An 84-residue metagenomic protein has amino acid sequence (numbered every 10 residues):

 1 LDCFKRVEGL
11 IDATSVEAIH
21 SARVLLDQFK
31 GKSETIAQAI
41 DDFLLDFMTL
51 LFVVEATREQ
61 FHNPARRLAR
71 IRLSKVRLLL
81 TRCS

Functional and structural regions predicted by a protein language model:
L1, D12, V16, A37-D41 (+2 more regions): Alpha-solenoid helical-repeat scaffolds
L1-D27, L80-R82: Short terminal alpha-helical segments
L1-F4, A18-A22, I36, R66-A69 (+1 more regions): Short amphipathic alpha-helical segments that mediate assembly, nucleic-acid/protein binding, or membrane association
G9, A13, G31, V53-Q60: General structural signal for alpha-helix termini and helix-helix connectors
L26-A37: Short, charge-rich amphipathic alpha-helical segments embedded in non-transmembrane helical bundles/solenoids
T35-E59: Long, amphipathic, charge-rich alpha-helical segments that form helical bundles/coiled-coils
L51-S84: Amphipathic alpha-helical binding modules
